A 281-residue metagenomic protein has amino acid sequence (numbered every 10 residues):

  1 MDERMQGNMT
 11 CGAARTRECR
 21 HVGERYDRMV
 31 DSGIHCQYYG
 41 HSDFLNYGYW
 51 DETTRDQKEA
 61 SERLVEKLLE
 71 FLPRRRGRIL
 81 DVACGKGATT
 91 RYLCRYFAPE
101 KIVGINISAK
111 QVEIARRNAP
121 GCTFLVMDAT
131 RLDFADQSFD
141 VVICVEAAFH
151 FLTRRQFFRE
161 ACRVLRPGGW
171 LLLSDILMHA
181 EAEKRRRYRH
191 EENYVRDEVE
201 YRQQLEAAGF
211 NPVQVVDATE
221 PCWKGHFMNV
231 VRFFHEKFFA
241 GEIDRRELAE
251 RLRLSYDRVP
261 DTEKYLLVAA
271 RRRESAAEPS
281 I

Functional and structural regions predicted by a protein language model:
D2-Y38: N-terminal auxiliary segments of SAM/dcSAM-dependent transferases
K58-R75: Conserved alpha-helix/loop element of class I SAM-dependent methyltransferases that forms part of the SAM/SAH-binding
L80-V82, K86-R131: Class I SAM-dependent methyltransferase SAM/SAH-binding core
T130-V142: A short acidic, Gly/Pro-enriched loop at the edge of an enzyme's catalytic core that lines a small-molecule cofactor
R155-W170: A short glycine-rich, Lys/Arg-flanked "PGG" loop and its adjoining helix->strand segment in the class I
L173-N193: Short, glycine-/aromatic-enriched active-site segment of Class I SAM-dependent methyltransferases
Y194-G209: Short alpha-helix
V216-I281: Conserved Class I S-adenosyl-L-methionine
